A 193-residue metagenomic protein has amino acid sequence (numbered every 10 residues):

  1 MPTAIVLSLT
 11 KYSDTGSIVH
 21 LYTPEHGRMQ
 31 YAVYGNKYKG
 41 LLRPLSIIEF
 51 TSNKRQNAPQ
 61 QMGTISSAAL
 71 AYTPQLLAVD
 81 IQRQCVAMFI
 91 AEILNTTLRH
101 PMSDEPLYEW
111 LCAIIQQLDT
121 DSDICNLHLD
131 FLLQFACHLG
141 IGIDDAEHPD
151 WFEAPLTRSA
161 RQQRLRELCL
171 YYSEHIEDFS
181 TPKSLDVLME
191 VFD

Functional and structural regions predicted by a protein language model:
M1-G16, Y22-D193: Non-catalytic alpha-helical scaffolds and adjoining flexible linkers that form interface surfaces for assembly
